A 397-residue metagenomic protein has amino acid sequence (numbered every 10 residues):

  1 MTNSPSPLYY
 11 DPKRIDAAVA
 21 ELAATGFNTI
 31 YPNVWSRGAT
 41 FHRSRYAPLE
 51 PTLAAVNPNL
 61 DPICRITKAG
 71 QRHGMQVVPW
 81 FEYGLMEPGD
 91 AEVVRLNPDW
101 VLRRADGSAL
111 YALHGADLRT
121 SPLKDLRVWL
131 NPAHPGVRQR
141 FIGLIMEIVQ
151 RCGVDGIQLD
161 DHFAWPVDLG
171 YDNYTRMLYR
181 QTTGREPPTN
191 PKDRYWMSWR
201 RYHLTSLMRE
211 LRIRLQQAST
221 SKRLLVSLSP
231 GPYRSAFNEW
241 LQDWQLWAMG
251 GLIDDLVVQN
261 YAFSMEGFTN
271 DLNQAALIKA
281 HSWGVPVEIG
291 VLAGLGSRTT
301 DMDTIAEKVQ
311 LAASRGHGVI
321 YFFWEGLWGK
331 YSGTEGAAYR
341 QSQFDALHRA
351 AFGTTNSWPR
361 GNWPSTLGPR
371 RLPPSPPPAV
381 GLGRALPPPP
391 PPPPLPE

Functional and structural regions predicted by a protein language model:
N3-D11, P79, G84-R151: Active-site-adjacent "subsite" loops/lids of carbohydrate-active enzymes
P7-A24, V137-I148, S235-G250, T300-L311: Short, acidic/polar
P7-T25, P51-H73, Q139-G143, Y202-E210: Aromatic- and glycine-enriched glycan-recognition loops and surfaces that form the carbohydrate-binding subsites
K13-A39, R151-G156, L252-L256, R315-V319: Catalytic domains of carbohydrate-active enzymes, especially glycoside hydrolases
T25-L60: Aromatic-lined carbohydrate-binding/catalytic grooves of carbohydrate-active enzymes
H42-A54, L85-S121, D161-P188: Aromatic- and acidic-residue-enriched segments that line the glycan-binding/catalytic groove of carbohydrate-active
M177-R298: Glycoside hydrolase catalytic-domain groove-lining segments
I253-N270, A275-A276, S282-P376: Substrate-binding cleft of secreted/luminal carbohydrate-active enzymes
